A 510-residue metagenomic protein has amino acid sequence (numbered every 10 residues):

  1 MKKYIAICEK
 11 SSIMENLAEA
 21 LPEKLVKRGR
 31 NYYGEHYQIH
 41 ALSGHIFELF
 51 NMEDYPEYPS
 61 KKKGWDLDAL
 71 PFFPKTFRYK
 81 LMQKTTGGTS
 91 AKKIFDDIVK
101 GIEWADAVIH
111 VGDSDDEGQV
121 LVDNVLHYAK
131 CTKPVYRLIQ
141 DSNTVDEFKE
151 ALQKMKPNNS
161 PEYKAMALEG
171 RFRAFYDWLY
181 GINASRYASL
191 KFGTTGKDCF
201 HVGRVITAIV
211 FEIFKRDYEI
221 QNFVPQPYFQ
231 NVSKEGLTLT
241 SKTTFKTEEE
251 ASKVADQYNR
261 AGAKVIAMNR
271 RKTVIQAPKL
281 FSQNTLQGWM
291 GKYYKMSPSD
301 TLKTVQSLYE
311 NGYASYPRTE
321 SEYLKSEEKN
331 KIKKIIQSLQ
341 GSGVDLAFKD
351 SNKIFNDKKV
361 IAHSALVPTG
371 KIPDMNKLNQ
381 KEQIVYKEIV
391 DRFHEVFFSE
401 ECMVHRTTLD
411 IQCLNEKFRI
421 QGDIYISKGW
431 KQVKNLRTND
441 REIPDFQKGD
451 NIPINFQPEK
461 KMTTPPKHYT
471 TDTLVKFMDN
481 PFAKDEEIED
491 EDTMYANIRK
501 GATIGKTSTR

Functional and structural regions predicted by a protein language model:
M1-W178, I182, P465: Intrinsically disordered, low-complexity regulatory segments
I13, G118-L121, L168, F172 (+7 more regions): Hydrophobic (often cysteine-bearing) scaffold residues that line and stabilize catalytic clefts of nucleotide/cofactor
E19, Y37-Q38, H45-G87, K197-E310 (+3 more regions): Long, highly charged, low-complexity internal segments
L21, L25, A129-K133, K156 (+8 more regions): A generic secondary-structure signal for well-formed alpha-helical elements
V26-G29, N159-A165, R186-S189, Y218-N222 (+2 more regions): Active-site phosphate-binding and catalytic loops of NTP-dependent enzymes
G112-D113, M290, R318: Short glycine-centered, acidic/aromatic-flanked micro-motifs in structured strand/loop junctions that mark active-site
M166-G170, D177-G181, T304, N311-K387 (+2 more regions): Extended, highly charged linker/hinge segments and catalytic-adjacent loops that couple domains and form adaptable
E169-G203, T503: Amphipathic alpha-helical segments of the small helical/lid subdomains adjacent to P-loop NTPase cores
